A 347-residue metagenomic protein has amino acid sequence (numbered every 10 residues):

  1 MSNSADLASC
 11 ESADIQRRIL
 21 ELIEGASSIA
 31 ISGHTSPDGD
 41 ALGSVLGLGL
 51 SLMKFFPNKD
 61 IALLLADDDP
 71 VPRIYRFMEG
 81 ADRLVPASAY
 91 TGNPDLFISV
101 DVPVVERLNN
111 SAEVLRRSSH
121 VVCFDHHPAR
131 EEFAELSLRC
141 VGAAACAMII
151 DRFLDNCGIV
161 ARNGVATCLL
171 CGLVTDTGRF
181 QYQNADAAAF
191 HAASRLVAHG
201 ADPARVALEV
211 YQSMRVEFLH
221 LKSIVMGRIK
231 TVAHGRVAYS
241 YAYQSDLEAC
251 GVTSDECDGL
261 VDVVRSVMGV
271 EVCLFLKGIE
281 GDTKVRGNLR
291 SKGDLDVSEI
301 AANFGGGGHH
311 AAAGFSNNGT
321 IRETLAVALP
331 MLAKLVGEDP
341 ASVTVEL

Functional and structural regions predicted by a protein language model:
S2-R18, E113-V121, G142-A144, M148-I150: An acidic intrinsically disordered interaction segment
S2-T35, G43-R76, T91-L96, T175-N303 (+1 more regions): Hydrophobic helix-and-loop "lid/oligomerization" segment in the mid-to-C-terminal part of catalytic domains
T35-P37, V102-V105, H127-A129, Q244-S245 (+1 more regions): Short glycine-rich anion-binding loops that position phosphate/pyrophosphate groups of nucleotides and phosphorylated
G47-G49, V114-R117, R139-C140, H191: Glycine-rich, phosphate-binding/catalytic loops in enzymes
G49, M78-R83, R139-G142, S291-K292: Short, hinge-like loop/turn segments at secondary-structure boundaries
R76-E79, R83-L136: Active-site cofactor/cluster-binding pocket
P86-S88, N110-E113, S137-C140, G158-V160 (+3 more regions): A generic local secondary-structure boundary/capping motif
F124-A193: Short alpha-helices
